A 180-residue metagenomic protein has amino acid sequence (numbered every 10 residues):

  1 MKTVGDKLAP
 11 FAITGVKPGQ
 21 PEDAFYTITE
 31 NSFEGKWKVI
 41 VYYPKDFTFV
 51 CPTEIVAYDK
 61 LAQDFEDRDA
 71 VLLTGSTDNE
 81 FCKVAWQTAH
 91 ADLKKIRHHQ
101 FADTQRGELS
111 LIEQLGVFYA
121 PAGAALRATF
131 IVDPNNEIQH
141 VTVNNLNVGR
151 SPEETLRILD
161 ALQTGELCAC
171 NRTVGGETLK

Functional and structural regions predicted by a protein language model:
M1-K180: Chalcogenol-based redox active-site neighborhoods
